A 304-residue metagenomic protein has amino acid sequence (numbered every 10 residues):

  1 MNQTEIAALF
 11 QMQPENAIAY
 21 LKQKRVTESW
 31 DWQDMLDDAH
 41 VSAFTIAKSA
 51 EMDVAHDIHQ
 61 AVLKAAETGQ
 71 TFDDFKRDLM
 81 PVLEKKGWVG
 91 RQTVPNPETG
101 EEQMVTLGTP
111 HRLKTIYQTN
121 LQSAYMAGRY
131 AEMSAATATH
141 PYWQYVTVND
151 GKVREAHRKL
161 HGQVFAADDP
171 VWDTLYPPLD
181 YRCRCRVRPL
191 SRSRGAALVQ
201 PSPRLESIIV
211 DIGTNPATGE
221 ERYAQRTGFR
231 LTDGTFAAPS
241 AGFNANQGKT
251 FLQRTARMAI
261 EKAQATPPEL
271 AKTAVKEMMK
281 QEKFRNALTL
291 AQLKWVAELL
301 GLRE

Functional and structural regions predicted by a protein language model:
M1-D180, L190-E304: Domain-core detector
